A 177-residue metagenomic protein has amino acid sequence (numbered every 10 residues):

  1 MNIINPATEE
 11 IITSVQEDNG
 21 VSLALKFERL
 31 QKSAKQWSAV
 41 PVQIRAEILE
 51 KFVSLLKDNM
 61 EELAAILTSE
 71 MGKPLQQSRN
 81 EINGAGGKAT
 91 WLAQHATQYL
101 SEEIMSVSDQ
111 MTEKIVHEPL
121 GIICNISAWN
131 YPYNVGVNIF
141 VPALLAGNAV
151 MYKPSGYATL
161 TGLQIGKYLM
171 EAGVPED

Functional and structural regions predicted by a protein language model:
M1-M111: N-terminal Rossmann-like NAD(P)+-binding subdomain of aldehyde/semialdehyde dehydrogenases
E103-D177: Rossmann-like NAD(P) dinucleotide-binding subdomain of oxidoreductase/dehydrogenase enzymes
